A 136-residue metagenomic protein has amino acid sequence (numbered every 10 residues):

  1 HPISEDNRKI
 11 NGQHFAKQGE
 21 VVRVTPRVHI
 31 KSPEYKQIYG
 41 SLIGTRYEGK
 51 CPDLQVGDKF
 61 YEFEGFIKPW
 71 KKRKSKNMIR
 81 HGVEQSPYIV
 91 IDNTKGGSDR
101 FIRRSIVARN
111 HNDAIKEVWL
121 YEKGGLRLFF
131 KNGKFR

Functional and structural regions predicted by a protein language model:
H1-G40, T45, F66-R136: Metal-dependent nuclease catalytic core centered on acidic motifs
L54-I67: Conserved catalytic cores of phosphodiester-cleaving nucleases, focusing on short active-site segments
